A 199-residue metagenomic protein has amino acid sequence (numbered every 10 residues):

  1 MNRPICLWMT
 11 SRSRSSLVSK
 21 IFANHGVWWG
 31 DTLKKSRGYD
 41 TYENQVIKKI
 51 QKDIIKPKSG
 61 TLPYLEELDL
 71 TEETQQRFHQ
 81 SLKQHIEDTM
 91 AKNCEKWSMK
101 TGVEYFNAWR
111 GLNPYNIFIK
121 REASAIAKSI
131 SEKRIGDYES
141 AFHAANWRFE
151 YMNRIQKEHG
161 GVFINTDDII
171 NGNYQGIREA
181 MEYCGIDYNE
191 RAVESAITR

Functional and structural regions predicted by a protein language model:
M1-N2, R12, K92-C94, G111-N113: Short, well-ordered loop/turn elements at secondary-structure boundaries
M1-S81, R199: PAPS-dependent sulfotransferase catalytic core
L33-K35, T166, A192-V193: Proline- and acidic/polar-enriched loop/turn elements at helix boundaries
T74-G111: Glycine-rich phosphate-binding loop used to anchor ATP phosphates in small-molecule kinases, encompassing both
K96-N189: PAPS-dependent sulfotransferase catalytic domain
E190-R199: C-terminal accessory extensions appended to soluble enzyme cores
